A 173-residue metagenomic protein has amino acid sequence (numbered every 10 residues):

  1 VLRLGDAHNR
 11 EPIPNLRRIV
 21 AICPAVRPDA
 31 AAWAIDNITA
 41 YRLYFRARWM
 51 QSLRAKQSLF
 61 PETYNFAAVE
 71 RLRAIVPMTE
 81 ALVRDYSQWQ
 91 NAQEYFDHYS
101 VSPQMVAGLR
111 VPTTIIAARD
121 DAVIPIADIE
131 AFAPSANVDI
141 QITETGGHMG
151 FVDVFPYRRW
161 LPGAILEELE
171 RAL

Functional and structural regions predicted by a protein language model:
V1-Y86: Alpha/beta-hydrolase-fold enzymes
I13-P14, V106-R110, A131-A136: Short, conserved loop/helix-junction motifs that constitute active-site signature segments in enzyme catalytic cores
V20-I22, T114-I116, Q141: Hydrophobic/aromatic beta-strand patches that form the interior of the parallel beta-sheet core in alpha/beta enzyme
D29-A30, I124-P125, F151: Short helix/loop capping segments that flank catalytic or ligand/cofactor-binding pockets
A81-M105: Active-site nucleophile elbow and catalytic-triad environment of alpha/beta-hydrolase enzymes
L109, I115-A117, D121: Short beta-strand/loop motif that positions the catalytic acidic residue of the alpha/beta-hydrolase fold
R119-D139: Conserved loop-alpha-helix segment in the C-terminal half of the alpha/beta-hydrolase fold that carries the catalytic
E144-L173: Catalytic active-site module of serine/aspartate enzymes centered on a nucleophile-bearing elbow/loop
